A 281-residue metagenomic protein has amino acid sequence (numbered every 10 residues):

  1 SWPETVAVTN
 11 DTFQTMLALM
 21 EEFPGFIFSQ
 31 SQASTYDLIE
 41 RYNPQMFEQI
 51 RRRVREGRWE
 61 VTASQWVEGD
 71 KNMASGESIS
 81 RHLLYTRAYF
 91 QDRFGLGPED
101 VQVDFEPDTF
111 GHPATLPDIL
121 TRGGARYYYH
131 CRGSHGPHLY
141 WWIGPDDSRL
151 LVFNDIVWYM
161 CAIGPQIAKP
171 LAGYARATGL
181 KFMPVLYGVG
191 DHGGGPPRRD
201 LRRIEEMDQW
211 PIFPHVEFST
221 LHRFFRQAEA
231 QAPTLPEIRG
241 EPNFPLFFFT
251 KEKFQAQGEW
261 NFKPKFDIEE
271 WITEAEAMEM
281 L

Functional and structural regions predicted by a protein language model:
S1-L281: Catalytic-domain carbohydrate-binding cleft regions of carbohydrate-active enzymes
